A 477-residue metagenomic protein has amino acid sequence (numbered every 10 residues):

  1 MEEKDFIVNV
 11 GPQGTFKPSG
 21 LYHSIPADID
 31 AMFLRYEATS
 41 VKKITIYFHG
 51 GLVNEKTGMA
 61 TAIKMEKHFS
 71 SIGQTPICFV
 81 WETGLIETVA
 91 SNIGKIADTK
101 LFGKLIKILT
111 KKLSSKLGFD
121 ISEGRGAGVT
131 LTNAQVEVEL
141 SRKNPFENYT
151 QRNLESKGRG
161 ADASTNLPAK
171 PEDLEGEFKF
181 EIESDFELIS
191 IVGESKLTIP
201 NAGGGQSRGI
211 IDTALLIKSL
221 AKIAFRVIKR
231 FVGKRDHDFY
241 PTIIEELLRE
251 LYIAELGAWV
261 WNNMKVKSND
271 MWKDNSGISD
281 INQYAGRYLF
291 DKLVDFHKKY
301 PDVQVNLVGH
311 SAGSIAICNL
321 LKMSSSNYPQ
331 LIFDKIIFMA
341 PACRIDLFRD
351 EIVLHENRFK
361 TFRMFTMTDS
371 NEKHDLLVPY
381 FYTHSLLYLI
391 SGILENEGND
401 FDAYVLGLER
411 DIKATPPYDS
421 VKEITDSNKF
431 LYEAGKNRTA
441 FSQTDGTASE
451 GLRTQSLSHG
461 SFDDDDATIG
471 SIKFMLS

Functional and structural regions predicted by a protein language model:
M1-H23, T83-E155, R159, T198-Q304 (+1 more regions): Lipolytic serine-hydrolase domain surface
L21-Y36: A short loop-to-beta-strand scaffold at the N-terminal edge of the catalytic core in hydrolase folds
R35-K95, N166, K170-E250: Short, surface-exposed "cap/lid" segments of acyl-processing enzymes
Y47, T61-M65, L289-K292, A316 (+1 more regions): Short, hydrophobic/aromatic alpha-helical segments in well-folded domains
Y47-H49, F79-V80, V308-H310, F338-A342: Short His-Asn-centered micro-motif
K56-A62, C318, F348-D350: Conserved strand-to-helix beginnings and helix N-cap segments that scaffold or border functional pockets
L307-G313, I317: Gly/Ala-rich beta-loop-alpha elbow adjacent to hydrolase catalytic centers
